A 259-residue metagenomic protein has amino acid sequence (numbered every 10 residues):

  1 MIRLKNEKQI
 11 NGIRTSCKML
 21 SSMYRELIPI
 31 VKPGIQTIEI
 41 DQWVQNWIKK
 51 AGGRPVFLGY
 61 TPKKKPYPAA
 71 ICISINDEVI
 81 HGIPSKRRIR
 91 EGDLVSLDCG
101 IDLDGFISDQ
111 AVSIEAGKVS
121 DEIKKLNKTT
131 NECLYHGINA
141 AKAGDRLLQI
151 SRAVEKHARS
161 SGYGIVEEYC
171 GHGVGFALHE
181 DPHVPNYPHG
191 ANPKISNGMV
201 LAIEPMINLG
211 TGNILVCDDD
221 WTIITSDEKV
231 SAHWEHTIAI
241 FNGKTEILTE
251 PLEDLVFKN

Functional and structural regions predicted by a protein language model:
M1-N259: Active-site neighborhoods and metal-handling regions in enzymes and metal-associated proteins
